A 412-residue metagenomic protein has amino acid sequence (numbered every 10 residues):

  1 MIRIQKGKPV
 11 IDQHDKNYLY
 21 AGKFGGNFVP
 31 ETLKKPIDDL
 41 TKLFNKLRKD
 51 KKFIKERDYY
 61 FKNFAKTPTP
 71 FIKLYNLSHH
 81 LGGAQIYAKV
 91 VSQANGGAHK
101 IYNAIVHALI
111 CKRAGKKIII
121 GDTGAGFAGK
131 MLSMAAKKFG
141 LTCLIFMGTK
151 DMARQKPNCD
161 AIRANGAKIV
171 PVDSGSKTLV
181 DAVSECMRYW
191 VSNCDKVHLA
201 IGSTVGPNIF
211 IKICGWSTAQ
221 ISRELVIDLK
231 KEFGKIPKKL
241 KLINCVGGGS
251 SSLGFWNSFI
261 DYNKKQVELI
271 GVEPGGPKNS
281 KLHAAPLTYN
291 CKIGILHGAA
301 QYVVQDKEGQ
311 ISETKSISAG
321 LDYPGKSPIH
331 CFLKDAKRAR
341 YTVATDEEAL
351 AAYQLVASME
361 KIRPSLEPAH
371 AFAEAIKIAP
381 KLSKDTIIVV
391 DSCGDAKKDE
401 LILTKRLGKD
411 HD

Functional and structural regions predicted by a protein language model:
I2-G25, T32, D38-K116: Positively charged, low-complexity intrinsically disordered leader regions
V90-Y102, I119-A128, G175, C214-G215 (+5 more regions): Active-site nucleophile and cofactor-binding loops and adjacent substrate-binding regions of central metabolic enzymes
N95, N103, C111-A135, F139-G148 (+3 more regions): A short, small-residue-rich loop immediately preceding and capping a beta-strand
G97-H107, G121-F139, A153-Q155, C245-W256 (+3 more regions): Short glycine/serine/threonine-rich phosphate/pyrophosphate-binding segments that cradle anionic phosphate groups
I120, F127-C186, N279-C291, E400-G408: Active-site-proximal loop->helix
T178-Y189, K196, I201-Q266: Glycine-rich ThDP/TPP pyrophosphate-binding loop and its adjacent helix/strand module within ThDP-dependent enzymes
V183-M187, V191-N208, F233, D261-Q266 (+2 more regions): Active-site/ligand-binding loops adjacent to catalytic centers
K212-G215, N244-S250, G254, D346-K409: Claisen-condensing/thiolase-fold acyl-transfer catalytic domains that form or cleave C-C bonds in fatty acid
